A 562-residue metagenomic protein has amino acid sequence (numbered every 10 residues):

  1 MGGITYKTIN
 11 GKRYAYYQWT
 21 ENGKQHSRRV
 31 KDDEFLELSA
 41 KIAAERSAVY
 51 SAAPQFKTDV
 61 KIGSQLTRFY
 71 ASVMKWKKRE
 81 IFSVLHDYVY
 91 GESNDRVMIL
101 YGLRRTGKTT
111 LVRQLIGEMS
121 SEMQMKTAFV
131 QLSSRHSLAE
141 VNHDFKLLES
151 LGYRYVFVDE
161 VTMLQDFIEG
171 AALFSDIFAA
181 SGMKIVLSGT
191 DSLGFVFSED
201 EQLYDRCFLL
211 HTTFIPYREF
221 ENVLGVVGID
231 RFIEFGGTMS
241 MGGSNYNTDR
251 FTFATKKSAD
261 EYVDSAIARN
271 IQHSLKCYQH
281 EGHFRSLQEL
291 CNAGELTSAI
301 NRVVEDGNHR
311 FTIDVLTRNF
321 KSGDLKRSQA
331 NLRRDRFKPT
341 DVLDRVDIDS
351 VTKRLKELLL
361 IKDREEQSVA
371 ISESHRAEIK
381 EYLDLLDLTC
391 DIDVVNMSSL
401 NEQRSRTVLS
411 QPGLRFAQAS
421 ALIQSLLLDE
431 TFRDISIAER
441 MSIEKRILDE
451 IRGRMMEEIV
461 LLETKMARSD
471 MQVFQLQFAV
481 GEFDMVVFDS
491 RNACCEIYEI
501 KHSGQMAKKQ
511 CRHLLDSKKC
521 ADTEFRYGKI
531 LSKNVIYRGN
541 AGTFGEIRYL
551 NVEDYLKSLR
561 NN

Functional and structural regions predicted by a protein language model:
E45-G91: N-terminal pre-Walker A segment at the start of P-loop NTPase domains
K108-T109: Conserved lysine of the Walker
M125-L151: Short glycine-rich substrate-engagement loop in P-loop NTPases that contacts/grips substrate
I177-E199: Sensor-1/coupling segment of RecA-like P-loop NTPase cores
S198-V342: Interdomain motor-coupling "hinge/lid" segment immediately C-terminal to the ATP-binding subdomain of NTP-driven enzymes
L275-F483: Accessory nucleic acid-recognition modules appended to NTPase machines
T464, F483-K508: Conserved catalytic cores of phosphodiester-cleaving nucleases, focusing on short active-site segments
L531-N562: Domain-level recognition of nuclease-like catalytic cores that cleave nucleotide substrates
